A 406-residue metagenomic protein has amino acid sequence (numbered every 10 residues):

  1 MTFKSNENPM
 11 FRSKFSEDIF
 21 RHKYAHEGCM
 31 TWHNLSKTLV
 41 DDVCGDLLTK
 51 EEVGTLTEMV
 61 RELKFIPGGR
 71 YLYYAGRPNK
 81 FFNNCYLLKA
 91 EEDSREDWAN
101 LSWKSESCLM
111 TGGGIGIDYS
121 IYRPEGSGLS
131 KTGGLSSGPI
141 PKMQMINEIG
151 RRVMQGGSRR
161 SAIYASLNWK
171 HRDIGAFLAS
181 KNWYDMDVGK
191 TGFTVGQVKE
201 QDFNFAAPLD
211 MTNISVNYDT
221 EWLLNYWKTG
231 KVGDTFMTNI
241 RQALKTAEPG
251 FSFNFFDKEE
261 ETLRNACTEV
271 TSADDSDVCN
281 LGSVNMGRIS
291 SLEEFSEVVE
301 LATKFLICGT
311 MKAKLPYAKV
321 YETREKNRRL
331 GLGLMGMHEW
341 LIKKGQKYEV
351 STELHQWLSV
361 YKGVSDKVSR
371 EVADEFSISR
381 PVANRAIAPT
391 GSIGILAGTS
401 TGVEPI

Functional and structural regions predicted by a protein language model:
M1-I406: Extended catalytic cores of very large enzyme megasubunits
